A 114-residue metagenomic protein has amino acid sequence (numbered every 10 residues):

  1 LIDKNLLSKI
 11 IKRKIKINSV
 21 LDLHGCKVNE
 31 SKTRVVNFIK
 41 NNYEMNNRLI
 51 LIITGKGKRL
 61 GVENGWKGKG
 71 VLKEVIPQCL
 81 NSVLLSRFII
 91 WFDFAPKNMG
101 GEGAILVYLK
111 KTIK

Functional and structural regions predicted by a protein language model:
L1-L49, I53-K114: Long, charged, low-complexity intrinsically disordered regions
